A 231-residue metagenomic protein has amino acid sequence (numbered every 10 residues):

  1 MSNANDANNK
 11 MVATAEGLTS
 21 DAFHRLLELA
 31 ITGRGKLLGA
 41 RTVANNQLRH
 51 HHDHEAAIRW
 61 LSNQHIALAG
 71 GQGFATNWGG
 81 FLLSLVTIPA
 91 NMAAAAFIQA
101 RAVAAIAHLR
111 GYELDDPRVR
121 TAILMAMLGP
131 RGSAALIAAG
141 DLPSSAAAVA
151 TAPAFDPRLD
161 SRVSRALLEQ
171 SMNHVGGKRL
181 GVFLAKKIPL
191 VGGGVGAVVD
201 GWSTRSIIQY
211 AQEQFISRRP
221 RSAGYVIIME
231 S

Functional and structural regions predicted by a protein language model:
M1-A75, R101-S231: Terminal, membrane-proximal amphipathic helices and intrinsically disordered targeting/regulatory segments
G73-A93, L190-G194: Conserved phosphate/anionic-ligand binding catalytic regions in large, soluble enzymes, centered on
A93-A102: Structural signature of FAD isoalloxazine-binding scaffolds in flavoprotein oxidoreductases
